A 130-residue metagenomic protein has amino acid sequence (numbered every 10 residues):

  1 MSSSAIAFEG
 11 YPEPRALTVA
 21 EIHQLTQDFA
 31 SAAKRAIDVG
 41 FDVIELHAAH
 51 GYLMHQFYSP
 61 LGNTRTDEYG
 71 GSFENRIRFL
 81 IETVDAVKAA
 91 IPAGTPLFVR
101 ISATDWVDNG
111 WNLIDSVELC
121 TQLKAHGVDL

Functional and structural regions predicted by a protein language model:
M1-L130: Flavin-dependent oxidoreductase catalytic cores
